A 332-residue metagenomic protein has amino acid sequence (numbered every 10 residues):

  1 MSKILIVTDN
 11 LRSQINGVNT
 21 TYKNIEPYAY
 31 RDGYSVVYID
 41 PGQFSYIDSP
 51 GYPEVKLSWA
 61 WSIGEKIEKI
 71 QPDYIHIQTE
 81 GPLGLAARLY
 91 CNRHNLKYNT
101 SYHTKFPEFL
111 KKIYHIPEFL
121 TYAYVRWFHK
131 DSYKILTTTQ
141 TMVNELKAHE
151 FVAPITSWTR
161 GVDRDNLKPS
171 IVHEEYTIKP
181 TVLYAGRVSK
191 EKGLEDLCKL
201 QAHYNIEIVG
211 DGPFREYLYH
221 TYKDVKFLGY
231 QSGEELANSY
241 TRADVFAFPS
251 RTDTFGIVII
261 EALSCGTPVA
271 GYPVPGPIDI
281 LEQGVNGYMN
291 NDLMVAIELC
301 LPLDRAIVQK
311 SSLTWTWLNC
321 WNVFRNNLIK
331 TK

Functional and structural regions predicted by a protein language model:
K97-N99, E108-W127, R164: Nucleotide-sugar donor phosphate/pyrophosphate-binding loop at the beta->alpha transition of glycosyltransferases
Y122-S170: Donor nucleotide-sugar binding/catalytic pocket of nucleotide-sugar-dependent glycosyltransferases
E174-E207: Conserved donor-binding/catalytic core segment of Leloir-type glycosyltransferases
E216-E234: Nucleotide-activated donor-binding/catalytic signature segment of Leloir-type glycosyltransferases, i.e., the conserved
Y230-Q231, N238-A243, F324: Short alpha-helical donor nucleotide-sugar binding micro-motif in glycosyltransferases
R251: Aromatic "clamp/platform" in nucleotide-sugar-dependent glycosyltransferases that forms part of the donor/acceptor
P268-G271: Short hydrophobic beta-strand element within catalytic cores of glycosyltransferases and related nucleotide-activated
L301-K332: A charged, aromatic-enriched C-terminal amphipathic alpha-helix characteristic of glycosyltransferases across folds
